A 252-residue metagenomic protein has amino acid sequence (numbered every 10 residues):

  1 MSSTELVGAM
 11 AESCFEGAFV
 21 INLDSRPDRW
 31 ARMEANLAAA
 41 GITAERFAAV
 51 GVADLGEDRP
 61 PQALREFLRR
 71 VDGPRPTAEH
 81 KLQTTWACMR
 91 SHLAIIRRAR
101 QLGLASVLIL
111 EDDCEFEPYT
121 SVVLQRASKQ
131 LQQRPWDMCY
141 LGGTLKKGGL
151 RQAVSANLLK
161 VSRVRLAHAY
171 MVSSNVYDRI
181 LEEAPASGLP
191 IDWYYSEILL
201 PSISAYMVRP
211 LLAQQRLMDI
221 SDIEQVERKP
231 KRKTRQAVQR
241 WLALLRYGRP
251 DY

Functional and structural regions predicted by a protein language model:
M1-L110, C114-Y252: An acidic/histidine-cluster motif and surrounding catalytic segment that typifies divalent-metal-assisted enzyme active
